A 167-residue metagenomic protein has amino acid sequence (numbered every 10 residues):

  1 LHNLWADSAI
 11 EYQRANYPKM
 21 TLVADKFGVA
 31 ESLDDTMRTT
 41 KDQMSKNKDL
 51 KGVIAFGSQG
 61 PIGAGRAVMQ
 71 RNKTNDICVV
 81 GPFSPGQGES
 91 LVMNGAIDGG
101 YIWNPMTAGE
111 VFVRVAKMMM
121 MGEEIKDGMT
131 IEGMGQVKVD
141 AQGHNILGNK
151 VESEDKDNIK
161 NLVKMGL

Functional and structural regions predicted by a protein language model:
L1-H2, M20: N-terminal/domain-start segments enriched in small and hydrophobic, helix-friendly residues, covering either
L4-E11, D34-M37, S84-E89, N104-E124: Hydrophobic alpha-helical segments within soluble ligand-binding/sensing domains
A9, G28-L91: Hydrophobic alpha-helical
Y12-N16, K46, A67, R71 (+2 more regions): Change "in soluble alpha/beta enzymes" to "in soluble alpha/beta proteins
Q13-E31: Short beta-strand elements in bilobed, periplasmic/extracellular small-molecule ligand-binding domains
R14-N16, V111-L167: Hinge/cleft segment of the Venus flytrap/periplasmic-binding protein
K19-L22, D76, A96-I97, K150: A generic structural signal for alpha->beta connector loops
N94-M106: Short beta-strand elements at the ligand-binding edges of bilobed clamshell
